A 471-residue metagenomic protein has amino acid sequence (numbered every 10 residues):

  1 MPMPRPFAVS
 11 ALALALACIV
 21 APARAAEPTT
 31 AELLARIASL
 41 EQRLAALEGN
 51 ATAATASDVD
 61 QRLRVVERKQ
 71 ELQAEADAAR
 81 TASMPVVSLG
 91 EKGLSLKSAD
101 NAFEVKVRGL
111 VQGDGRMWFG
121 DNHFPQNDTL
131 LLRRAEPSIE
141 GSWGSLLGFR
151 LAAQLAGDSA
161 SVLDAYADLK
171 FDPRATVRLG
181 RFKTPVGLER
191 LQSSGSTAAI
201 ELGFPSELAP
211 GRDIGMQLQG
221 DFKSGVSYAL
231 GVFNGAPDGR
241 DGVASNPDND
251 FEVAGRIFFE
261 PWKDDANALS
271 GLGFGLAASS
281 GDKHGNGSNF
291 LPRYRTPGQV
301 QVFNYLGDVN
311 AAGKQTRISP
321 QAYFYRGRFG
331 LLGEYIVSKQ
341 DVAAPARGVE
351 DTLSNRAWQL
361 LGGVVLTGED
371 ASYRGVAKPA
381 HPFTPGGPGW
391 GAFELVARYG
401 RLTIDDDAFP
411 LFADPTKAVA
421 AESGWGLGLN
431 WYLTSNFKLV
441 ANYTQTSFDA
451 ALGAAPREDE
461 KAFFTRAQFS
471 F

Functional and structural regions predicted by a protein language model:
M1-A11: Bacterial N-terminal signal peptides that target proteins for export
S10-I19: Bacterial N-terminal signal peptides
L16, A25-L110, G225, L366 (+2 more regions): N-terminal periplasmic/intermembrane-space "pro-region" immediately following the signal or transit peptide
P28, A268-S270, A278, G287-F471: Outer-membrane beta-barrel pore domains
E32, E41, E48, E67 (+7 more regions): Acidic-residue sensor for enzyme active/binding pockets
L89-H284, S354-G387, A392-F409: Outer membrane beta-barrel
